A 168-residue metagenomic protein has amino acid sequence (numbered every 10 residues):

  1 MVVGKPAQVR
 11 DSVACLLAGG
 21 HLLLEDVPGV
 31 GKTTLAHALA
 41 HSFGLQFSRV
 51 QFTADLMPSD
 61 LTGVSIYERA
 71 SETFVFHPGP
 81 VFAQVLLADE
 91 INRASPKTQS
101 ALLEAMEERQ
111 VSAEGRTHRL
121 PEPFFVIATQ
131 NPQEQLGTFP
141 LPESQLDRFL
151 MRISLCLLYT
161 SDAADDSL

Functional and structural regions predicted by a protein language model:
M1-H21: Pre-Walker A (pre-P-loop) alpha-helix and adjacent loop at the N terminus of AAA/AAA+ ATPase modules, a conserved
L17-F52: Walker A/P-loop
Q51, R152-L158: Conserved AAA+ ATPase "SRH/arginine-finger" region at the nucleotide-binding site
S59-P80: Short glycine-rich substrate-engagement loop in P-loop NTPases that contacts/grips substrate
V75-Q84, A113-T129, L141-L150: AAA+/SF3 P-loop NTPase mechanochemical coupling elements
A83-M106, F139-P142: Conserved AAA+/SF3 P-loop NTPase catalytic/coupling segment centered on the Walker-B
S100-R119: Conserved catalytic/switch belt of AAA+ P-loop NTPases
Y159-D166: Conserved small/polar residues in nucleotide/adenosyl-binding loops
